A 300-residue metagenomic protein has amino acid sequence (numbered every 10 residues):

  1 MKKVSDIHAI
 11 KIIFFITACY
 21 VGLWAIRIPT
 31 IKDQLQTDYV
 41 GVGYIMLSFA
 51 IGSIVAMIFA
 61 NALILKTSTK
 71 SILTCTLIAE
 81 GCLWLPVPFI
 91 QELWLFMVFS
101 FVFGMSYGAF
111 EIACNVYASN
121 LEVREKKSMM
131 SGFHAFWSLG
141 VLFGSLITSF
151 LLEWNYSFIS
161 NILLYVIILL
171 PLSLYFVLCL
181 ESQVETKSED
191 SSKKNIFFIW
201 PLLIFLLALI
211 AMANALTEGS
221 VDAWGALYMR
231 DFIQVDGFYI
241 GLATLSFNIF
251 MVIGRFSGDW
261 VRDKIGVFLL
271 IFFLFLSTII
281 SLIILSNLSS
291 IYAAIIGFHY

Functional and structural regions predicted by a protein language model:
W24-A25, W200-L245, I249: Extracytoplasmic gate region of multi-pass secondary transporters
Q36, S68, F89-W94, Q234 (+1 more regions): Helix-breaking motifs and short loop linkers at transmembrane-helix boundaries and internal kinks in secondary membrane
A56-S68, L152, G254-G266: Helix-to-loop junctions at the C-terminal end of transmembrane segments in multipass secondary transporters
K70-L73, I271: Primarily marks hydrophobic transmembrane alpha-helices of the MFS/SLC 12-helix fold
I78-Q91, S277-S289: C-terminal ends and interior cores of transmembrane alpha-helices in multi-pass membrane transporters/permeases
S100-F136: Cytoplasmic helix-loop-helix junction between adjacent transmembrane helices in 12-TM secondary transporters
G132-E181: Helix-loop-helix hairpin linking two adjacent transmembrane segments in secondary transporters
I265-Y300: C-terminal transmembrane helical hairpin of 12-TM major facilitator-type secondary transporters
